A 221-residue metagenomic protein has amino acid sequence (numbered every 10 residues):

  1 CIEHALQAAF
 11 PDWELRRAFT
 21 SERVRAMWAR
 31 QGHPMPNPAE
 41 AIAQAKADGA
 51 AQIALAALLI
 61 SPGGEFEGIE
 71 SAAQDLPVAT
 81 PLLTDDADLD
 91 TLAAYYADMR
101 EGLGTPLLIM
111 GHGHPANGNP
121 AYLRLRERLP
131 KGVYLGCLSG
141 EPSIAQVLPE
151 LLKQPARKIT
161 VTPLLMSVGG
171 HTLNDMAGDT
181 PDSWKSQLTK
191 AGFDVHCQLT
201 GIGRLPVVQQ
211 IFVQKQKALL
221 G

Functional and structural regions predicted by a protein language model:
C1-G221: Extended amphipathic ligand-handling, pore-lining, and cofactor/metal-binding catalytic surfaces
